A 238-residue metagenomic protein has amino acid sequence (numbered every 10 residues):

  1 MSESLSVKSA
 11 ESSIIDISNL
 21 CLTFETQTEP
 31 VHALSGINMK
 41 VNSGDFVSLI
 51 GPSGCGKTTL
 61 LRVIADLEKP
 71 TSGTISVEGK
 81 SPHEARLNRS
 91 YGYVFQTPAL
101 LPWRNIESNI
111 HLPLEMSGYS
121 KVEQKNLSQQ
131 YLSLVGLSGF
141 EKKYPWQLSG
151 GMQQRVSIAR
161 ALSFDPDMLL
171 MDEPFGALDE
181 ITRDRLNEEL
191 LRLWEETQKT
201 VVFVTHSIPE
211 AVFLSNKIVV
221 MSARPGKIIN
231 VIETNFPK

Functional and structural regions predicted by a protein language model:
I50-P52: The feature captures the beta-strand-to-loop junction immediately N-terminal to the Walker
A65: Helix-to-loop junction immediately C-terminal to a conserved catalytic motif
G73-H83: Conserved ABC transporter NBD signature motif
R104-H111: Short coil-to-helix segment of the ABC ATPase nucleotide-binding domain corresponding to the Q-loop/switch region
E115, V122-F140, R192: Conserved ABC ATPase "signature" region
K143-W146, F164: Conserved signature/switch motifs of ABC ATPase nucleotide-binding domains
I158: Hydrophobic anchor residue at the start of the ABC signature
L169-D172: Catalytic Walker B motif of ABC-type/P-loop ATPase nucleotide-binding domains
